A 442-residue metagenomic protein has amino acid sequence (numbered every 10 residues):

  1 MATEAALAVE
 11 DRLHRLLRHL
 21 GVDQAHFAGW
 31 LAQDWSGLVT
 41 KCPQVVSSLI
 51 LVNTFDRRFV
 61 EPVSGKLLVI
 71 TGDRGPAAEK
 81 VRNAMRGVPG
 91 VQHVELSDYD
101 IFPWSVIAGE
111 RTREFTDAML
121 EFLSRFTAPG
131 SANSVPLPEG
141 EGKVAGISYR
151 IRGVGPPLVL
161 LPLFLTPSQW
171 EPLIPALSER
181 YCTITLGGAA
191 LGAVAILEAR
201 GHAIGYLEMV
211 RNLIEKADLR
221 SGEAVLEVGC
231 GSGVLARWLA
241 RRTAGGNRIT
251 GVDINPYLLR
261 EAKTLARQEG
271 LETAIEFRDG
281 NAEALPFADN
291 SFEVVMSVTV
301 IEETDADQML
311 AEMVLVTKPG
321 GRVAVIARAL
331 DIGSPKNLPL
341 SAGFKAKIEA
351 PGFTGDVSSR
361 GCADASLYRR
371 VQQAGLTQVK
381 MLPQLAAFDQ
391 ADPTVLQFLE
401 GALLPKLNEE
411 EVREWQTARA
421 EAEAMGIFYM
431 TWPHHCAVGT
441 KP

Functional and structural regions predicted by a protein language model:
E95-P138: Catalytic active-site module of serine/aspartate enzymes centered on a nucleophile-bearing elbow/loop
I151-G192, G205, L239, E303: Conserved HGGG/HGGXW glycine-rich cap/lid loop of the alpha/beta-hydrolase fold
G205-E223, W238: Conserved alpha-helix/loop element of class I SAM-dependent methyltransferases that forms part of the SAM/SAH-binding
A224-L226, S232-A284: Class I SAM-dependent methyltransferase SAM/SAH-binding core
E283-V294: A short acidic, Gly/Pro-enriched loop at the edge of an enzyme's catalytic core that lines a small-molecule cofactor
D307-R322: A short glycine-rich, Lys/Arg-flanked "PGG" loop and its adjoining helix->strand segment in the class I
R322-A391: Conserved catalytic/acceptor-binding region of the Class I
A365, Q378-P442: Conserved Class I S-adenosyl-L-methionine
